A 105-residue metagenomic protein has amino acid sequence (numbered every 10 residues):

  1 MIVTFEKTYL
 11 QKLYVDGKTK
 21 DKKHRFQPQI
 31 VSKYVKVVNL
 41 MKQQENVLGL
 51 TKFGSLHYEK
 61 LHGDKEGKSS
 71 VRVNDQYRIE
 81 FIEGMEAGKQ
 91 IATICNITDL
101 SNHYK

Functional and structural regions predicted by a protein language model:
M1, G49, H57, N96 (+1 more regions): Glycine-rich, flexible loop/turn motifs
M1-V38: Arg/Lys-rich, positively charged N-terminal/basic patches that mediate binding to nucleic acids
E6, I30, Y34-V37, H57 (+3 more regions): Amphipathic alpha-helical interface surfaces
G17-K20, Q44-L48: Short secondary-structure junctions and interdomain/linker hinges
M41: Conserved phosphate-interacting/catalytic interface
E45-S69: A short, surface-exposed loop/turn module that caps and links secondary-structure elements
K68-K105: Enriched for short, Lys/Arg-rich terminal
